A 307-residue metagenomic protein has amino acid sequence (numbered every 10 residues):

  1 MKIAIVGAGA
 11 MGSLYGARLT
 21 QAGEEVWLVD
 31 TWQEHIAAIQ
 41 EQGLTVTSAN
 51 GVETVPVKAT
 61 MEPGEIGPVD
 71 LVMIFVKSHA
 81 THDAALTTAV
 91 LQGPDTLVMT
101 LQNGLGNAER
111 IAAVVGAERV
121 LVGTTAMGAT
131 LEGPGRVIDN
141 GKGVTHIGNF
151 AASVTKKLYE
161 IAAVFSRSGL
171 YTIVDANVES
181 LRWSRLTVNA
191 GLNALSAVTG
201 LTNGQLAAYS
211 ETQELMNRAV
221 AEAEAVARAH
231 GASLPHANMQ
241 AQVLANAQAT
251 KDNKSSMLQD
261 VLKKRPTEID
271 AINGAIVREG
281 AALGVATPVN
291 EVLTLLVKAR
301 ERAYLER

Functional and structural regions predicted by a protein language model:
M1, D70, G143: Nucleotide donor/acceptor-binding cores
M1-G51: NAD(P)+-binding Rossmann beta1-loop-alpha1 motif at the extreme N-terminus of oxidoreductases
A4, W27, L97-M99, I173: A structural signal for isolated positions on well-ordered beta-strands in alpha/beta enzyme cores
V29, E53-R136: Rossmann-like NAD(P)(H) cofactor-binding subdomain of soluble oxidoreductases
L44-A59, N189: N-terminal glycine-rich dinucleotide-binding loop that anchors FAD/FMN and/or NAD(P) in oxidoreductases
V90-L91, A113-R119, E132, R136-R185 (+2 more regions): Internal alpha-helical scaffold of NAD(P)-dependent oxidoreductase catalytic cores
N217-R307: NAD(P)-dependent Rossmann-like dehydrogenase/reductase catalytic/cofactor-binding core
